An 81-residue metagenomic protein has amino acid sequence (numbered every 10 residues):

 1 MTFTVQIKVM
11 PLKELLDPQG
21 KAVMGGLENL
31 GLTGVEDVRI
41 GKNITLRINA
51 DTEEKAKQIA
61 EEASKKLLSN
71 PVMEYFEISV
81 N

Functional and structural regions predicted by a protein language model:
T2-N43, R47-D51, K57-N81: Long, contiguous binding/interaction regions
